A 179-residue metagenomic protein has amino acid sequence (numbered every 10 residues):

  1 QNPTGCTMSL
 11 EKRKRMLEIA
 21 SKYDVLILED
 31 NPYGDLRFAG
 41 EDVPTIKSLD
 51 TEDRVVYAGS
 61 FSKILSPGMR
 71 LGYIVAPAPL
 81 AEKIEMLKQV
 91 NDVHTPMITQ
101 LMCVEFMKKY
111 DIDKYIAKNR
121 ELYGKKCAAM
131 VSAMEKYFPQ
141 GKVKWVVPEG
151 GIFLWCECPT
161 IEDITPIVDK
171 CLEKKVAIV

Functional and structural regions predicted by a protein language model:
Q1-V179: PLP-dependent class I/II
